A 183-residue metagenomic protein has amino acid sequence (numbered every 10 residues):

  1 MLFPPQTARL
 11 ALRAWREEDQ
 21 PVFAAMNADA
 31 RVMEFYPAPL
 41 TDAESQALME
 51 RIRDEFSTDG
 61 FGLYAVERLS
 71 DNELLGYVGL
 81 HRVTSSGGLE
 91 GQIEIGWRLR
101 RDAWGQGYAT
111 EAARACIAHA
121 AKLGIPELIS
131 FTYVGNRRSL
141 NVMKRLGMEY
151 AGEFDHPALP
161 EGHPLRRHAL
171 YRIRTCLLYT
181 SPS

Functional and structural regions predicted by a protein language model:
A11-F23: A short beta-loop-alpha structural element at the N-terminal edge of CoA-dependent acyl/N-acetyltransferase catalytic
E17, P39, A43-G96, R100 (+1 more regions): Acetyl-CoA-dependent GNAT
A25-P39: Helix-loop element at the rim of GNAT/NAT acetyltransferase active sites that forms part of the acceptor-substrate
R82-S85, I129-F131, E149-R167: Conserved catalytic-core motifs of GNAT/GCN5-like acyltransferases
G105-A118, N141-R145: Conserved acetyl-CoA-binding loop-helix of GNAT-fold acetyltransferases
S130-L140: Conserved beta-strand-loop-alpha-helix junction that forms the acyl-donor binding cleft
Y179-S183: Conserved small/polar residues in nucleotide/adenosyl-binding loops
